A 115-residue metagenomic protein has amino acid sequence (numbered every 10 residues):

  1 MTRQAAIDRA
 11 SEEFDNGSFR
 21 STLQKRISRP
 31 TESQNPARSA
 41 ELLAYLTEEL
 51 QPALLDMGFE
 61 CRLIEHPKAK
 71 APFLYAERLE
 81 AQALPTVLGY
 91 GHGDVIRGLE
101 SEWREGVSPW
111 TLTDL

Functional and structural regions predicted by a protein language model:
T2-L115: Acidic/His- and Gly-rich active-site-bordering loop/insert found across diverse amide/peptide-bond hydrolases
